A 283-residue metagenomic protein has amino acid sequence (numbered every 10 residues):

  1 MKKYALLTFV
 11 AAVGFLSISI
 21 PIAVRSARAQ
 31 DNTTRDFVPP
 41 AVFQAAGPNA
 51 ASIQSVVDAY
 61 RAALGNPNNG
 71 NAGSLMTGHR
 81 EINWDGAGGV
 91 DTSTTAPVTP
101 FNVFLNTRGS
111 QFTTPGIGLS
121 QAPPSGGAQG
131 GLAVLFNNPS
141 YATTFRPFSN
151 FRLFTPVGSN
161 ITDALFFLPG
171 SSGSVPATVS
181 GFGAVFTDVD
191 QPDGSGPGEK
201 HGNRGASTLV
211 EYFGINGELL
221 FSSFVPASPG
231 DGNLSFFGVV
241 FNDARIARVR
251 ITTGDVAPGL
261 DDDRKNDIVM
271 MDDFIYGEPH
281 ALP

Functional and structural regions predicted by a protein language model:
M1-A11: Bacterial N-terminal signal peptides that target proteins for export
V10-A11, I20, N68, V157: Generic low-complexity, intrinsically disordered sequence content enriched in small uncharged/hydrophobic residues
A12-F15, P192: N-terminal processing/targeting junctions
F15-S26: C-terminal segment of classical bacterial N-terminal signal peptides
N32-L282: Surface-exposed, well-ordered secondary-structure segments
